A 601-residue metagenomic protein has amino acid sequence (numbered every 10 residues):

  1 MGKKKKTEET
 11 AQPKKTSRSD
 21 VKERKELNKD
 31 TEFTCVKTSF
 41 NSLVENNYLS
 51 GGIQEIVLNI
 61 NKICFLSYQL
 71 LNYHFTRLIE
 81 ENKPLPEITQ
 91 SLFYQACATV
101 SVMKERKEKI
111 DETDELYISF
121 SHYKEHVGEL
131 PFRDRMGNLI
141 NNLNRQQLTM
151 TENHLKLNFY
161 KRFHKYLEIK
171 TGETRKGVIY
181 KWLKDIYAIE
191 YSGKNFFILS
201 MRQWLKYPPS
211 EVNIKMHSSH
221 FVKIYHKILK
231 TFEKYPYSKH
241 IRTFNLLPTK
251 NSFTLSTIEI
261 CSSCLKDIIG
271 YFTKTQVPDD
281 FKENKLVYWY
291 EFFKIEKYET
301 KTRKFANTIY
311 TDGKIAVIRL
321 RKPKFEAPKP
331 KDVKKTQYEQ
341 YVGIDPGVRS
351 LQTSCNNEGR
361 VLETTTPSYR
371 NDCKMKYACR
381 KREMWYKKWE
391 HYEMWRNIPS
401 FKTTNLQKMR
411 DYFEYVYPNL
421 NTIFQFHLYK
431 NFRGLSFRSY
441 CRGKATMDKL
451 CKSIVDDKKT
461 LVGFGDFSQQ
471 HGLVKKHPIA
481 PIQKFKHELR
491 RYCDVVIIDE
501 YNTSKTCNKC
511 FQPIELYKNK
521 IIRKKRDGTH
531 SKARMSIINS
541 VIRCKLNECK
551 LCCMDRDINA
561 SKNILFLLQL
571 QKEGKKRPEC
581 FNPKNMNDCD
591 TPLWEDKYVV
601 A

Functional and structural regions predicted by a protein language model:
G2-E81, E87-C97, S101-V127, F132-M150 (+8 more regions): Positively charged, helix-rich recognition surfaces that bind polyanionic ligands
